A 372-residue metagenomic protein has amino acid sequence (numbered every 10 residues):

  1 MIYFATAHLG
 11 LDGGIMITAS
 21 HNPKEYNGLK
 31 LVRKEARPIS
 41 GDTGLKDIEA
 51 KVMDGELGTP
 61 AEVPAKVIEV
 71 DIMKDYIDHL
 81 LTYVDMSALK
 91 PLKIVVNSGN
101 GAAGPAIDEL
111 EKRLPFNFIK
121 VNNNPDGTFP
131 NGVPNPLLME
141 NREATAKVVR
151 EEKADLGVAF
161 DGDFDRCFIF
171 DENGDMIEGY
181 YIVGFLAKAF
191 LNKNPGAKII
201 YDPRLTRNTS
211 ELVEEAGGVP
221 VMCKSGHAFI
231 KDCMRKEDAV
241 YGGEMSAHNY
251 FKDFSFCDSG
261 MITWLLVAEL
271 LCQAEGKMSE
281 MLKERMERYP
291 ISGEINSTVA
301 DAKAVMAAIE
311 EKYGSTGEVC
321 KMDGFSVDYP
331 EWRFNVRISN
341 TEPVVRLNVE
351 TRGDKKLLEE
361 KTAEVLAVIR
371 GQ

Functional and structural regions predicted by a protein language model:
M1-E35, S210: Ferredoxin-reductase
M1-I2, P125-T128, S225-I230: Short acidic loop-to-helix transition motifs that present clustered carboxylates
T6-L9, N22-K24, M86-L89, K147-E152 (+9 more regions): Solvent-exposed alpha-helices and their adjacent loops that cap or buttress functional pockets in soluble metabolic
L11-K24, V149-D171, M176, P220-M222 (+1 more regions): Glycine-rich phosphate-binding loop
K24-E25, L31-D42, D47-A50, A144-G217: Replace "Mg2+/Mn2+-dependent" with "divalent metal-dependent
N27-E152: Gly/Ser/Thr-enriched, mixed-charge loops and adjacent short helices that form phosphate/oxyanion-binding elements
N192-Q372: Phosphate-binding and adjacent anionic-ligand microenvironments
